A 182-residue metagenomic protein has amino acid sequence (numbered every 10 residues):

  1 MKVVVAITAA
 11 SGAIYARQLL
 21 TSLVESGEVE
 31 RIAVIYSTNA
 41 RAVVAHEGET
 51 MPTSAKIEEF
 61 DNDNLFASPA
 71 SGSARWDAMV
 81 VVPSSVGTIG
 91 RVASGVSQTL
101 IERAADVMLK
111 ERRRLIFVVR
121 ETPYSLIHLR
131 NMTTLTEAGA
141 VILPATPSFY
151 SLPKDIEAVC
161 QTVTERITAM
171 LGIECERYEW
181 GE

Functional and structural regions predicted by a protein language model:
M1-E182: A cross-family phosphate/adenosyl-ligand binding-site feature
